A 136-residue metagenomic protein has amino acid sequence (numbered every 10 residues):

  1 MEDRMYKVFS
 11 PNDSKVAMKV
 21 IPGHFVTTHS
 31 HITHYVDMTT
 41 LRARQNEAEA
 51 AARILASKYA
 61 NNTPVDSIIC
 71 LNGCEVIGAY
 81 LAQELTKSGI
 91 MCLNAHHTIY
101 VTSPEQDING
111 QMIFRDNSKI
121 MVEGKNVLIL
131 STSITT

Functional and structural regions predicted by a protein language model:
M1-T136: PRPP-associated nucleotide enzymes
